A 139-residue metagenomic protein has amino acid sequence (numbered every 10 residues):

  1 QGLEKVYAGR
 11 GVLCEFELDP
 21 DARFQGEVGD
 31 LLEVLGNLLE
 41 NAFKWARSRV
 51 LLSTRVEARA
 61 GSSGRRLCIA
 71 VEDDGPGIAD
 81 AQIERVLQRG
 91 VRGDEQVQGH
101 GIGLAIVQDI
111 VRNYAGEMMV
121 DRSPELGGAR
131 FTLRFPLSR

Functional and structural regions predicted by a protein language model:
L13-R23, E57: Conserved catalytic submotifs in the C-terminal HATPase_c
G36-N37, N41: Conserved polar catalytic motif of the HATPase_c/GHKL fold
R49-G64: Short beta-strand/loop element within the Bergerat-fold HATPase_c
D73: Acidic ATP/Mg2+-coordinating residue in the GHKL
I78-G90: Short conserved segment of the HATPase_c
G103, V107: Short alpha-helical Gxxx[C/S/T] motif in the catalytic ATP-binding
A115-R122: Glycine-rich ATP-binding loops of the HATPase_c
